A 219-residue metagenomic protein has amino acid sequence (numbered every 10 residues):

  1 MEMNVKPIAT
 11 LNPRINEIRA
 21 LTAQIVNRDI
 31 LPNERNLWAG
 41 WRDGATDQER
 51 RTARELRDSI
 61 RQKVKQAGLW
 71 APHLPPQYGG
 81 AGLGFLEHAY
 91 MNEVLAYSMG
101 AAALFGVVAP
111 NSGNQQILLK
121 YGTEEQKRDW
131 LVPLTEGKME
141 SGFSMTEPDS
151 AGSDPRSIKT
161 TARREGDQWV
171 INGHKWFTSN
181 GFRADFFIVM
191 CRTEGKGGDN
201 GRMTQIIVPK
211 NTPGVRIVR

Functional and structural regions predicted by a protein language model:
M1-A109, E125-D129, P133: Amphipathic, small/basic residue-rich leader segments at the start of a protein or domain
Q77, T146-S150, W176-F177: Short, solvent-exposed loop/turn elements at beta->coil junctions and helix N-caps that rim active or binding pockets
N92, Q115-L118, L131, I188 (+1 more regions): Conserved protein kinase catalytic domain
F105-E125, D154: N-terminal glycine-rich flavin-associated loop
G137-T146, M190: A short, Trp-centered hydrophobic/proline-enriched beta-strand micro-motif
D149-I158: Active-site-adjacent elements of ketosynthase-type condensing enzymes
T160-R163: A structural signal for short hydrophobic beta-strand segments in well-ordered beta-sheet cores
Q168, N172-V218: A short core secondary-structure module
